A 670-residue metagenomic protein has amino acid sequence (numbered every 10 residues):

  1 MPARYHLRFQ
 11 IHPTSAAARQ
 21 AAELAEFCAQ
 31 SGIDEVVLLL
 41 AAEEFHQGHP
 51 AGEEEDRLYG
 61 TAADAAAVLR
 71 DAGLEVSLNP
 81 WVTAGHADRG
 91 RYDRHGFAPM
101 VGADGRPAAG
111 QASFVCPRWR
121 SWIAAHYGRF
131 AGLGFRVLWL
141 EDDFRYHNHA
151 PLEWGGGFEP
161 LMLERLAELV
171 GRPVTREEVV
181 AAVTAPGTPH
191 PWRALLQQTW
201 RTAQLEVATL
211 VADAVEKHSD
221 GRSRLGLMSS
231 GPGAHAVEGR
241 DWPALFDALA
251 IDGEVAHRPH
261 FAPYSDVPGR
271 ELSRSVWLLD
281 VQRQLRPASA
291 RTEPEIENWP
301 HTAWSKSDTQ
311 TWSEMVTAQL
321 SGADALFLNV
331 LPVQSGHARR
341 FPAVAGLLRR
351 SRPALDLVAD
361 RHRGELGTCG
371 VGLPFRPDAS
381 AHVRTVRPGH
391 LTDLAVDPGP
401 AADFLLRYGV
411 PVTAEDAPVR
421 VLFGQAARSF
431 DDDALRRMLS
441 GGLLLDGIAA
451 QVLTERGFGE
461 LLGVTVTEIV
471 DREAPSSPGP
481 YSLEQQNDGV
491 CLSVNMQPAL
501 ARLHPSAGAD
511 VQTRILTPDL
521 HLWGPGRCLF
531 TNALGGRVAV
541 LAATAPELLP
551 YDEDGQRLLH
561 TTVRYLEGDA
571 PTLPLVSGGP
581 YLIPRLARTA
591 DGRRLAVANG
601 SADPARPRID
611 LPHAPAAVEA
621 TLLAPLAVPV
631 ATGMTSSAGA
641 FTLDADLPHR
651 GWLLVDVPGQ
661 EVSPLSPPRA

Functional and structural regions predicted by a protein language model:
P2-S15, E75-G85, L138-D143, V179 (+3 more regions): Aromatic-lined carbohydrate-recognition surfaces of secreted/lumenal glycan-active proteins
Y5-A16, E44-Y59, G105-W122, T188-E206 (+6 more regions): The substrate-binding groove and active-site-proximal loops of carbohydrate-active enzymes, especially glycoside
P13-Q30, P117-F130, E238-D247, S307-A318: Short, acidic/polar
R19-F45, R129-V137, G253-A256, S313-L326 (+1 more regions): Catalytic domains of carbohydrate-active enzymes, especially glycoside hydrolases
L24-A63, A84-P107, H147-G156, V344: Aromatic-lined carbohydrate-binding/catalytic grooves of carbohydrate-active enzymes
L39, H149, E206-T209, H218-G389 (+7 more regions): Hydrophobic targeting/anchoring helices
E75-F135, D142, Y146, A150 (+2 more regions): Active-site-adjacent "subsite" loops/lids of carbohydrate-active enzymes
F423-A670: A conserved amphipathic helix/loop scaffold that creates a polar/acidic microenvironment used either to coordinate
